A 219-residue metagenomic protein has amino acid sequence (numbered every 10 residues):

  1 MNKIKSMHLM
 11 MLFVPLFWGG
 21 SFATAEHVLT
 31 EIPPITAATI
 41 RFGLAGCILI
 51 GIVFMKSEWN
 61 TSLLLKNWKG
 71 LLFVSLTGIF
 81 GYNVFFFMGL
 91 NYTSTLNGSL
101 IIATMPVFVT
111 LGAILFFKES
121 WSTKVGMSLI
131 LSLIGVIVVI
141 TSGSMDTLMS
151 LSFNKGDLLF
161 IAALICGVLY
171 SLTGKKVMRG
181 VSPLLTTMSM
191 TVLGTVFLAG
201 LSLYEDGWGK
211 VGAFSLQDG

Functional and structural regions predicted by a protein language model:
M1-T39, M149-K176, V196-G200: Glycine-/small-residue-enriched transmembrane alpha-helix faces in small-molecule transporters and effluxers
S6-L16, N60-F85, K155-A163, K210-G219: Loop-to-transmembrane-helix transition segments
F17, S21-F22, I50-I102, V138: Specific transmembrane alpha-helical segments of multi-pass solute transporters/efflux pumps, especially DMT/EamA
G19, G43-C47, L133, V168 (+1 more regions): Small-residue-rich packing faces within the transmembrane alpha-helices of Major Facilitator Superfamily
A23-P34, W59-T61, M88-N91, I140-F153 (+1 more regions): Membrane-interface helix termini and inter-helical loops of multi-pass transporters
T36-C47, T77, F86-L129: Specific alpha-helical transmembrane segments that line the substrate/conduction pathway and gating interfaces
L49, G112, W121-G143, T191 (+1 more regions): Hydrophobic transmembrane alpha-helices of multi-pass small-molecule transport proteins
K66-V74, W121-I134, V181-M190: Cytoplasmic-side transmembrane-helix entry/capping segments in multi-pass membrane proteins
